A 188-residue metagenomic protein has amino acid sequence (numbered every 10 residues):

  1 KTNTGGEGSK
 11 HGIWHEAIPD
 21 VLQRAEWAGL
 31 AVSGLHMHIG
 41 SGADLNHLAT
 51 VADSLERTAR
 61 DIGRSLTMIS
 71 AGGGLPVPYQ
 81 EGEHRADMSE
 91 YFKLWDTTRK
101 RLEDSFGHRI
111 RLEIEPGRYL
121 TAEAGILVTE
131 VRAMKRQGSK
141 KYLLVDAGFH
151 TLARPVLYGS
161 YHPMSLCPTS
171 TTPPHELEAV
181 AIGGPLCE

Functional and structural regions predicted by a protein language model:
K1-S70, V77, L94, T98-E103 (+1 more regions): Active-site-proximal beta-alpha core segment in soluble small-molecule metabolic enzymes
E7, H11, H47-A49, M68 (+6 more regions): Broad hydrophobic/π-residue packing in well-ordered secondary structure
H15, E83, W95, H162-S165: Generic alpha-helical secondary structure signal
S33-H47, H84-E90, L166-E176, V180: A broadly tuned preference for mixed-charge, low-complexity surface segments
M37-G42, I69-P76, Q80-G82, G117-Y119 (+2 more regions): Active-site beta-loop-alpha junctions enriched in small/polar residues
D44-V51, Y79-Y91, T121-A133: Short glycine/threonine-rich loop-to-helix capping motif typified by GTGT followed within a few residues by an Asp-Pro
F106: Nucleotide-activated donor-binding/catalytic signature segment of Leloir-type glycosyltransferases, i.e., the conserved
R109-E188: Charged (often Lys/Glu-rich) extended helix/loop segments that serve as interaction or gating elements
